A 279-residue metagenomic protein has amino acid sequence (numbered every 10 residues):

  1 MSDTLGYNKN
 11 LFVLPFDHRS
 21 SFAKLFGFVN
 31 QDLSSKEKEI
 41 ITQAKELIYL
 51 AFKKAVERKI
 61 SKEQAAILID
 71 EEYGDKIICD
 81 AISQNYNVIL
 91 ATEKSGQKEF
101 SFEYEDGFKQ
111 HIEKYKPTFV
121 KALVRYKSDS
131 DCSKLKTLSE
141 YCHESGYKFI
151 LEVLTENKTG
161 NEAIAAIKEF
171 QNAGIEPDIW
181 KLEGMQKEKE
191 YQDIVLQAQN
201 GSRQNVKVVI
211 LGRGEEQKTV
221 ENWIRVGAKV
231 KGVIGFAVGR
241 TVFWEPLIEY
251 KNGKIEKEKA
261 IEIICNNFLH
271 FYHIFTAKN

Functional and structural regions predicted by a protein language model:
M1-D129, E176, V206, K218-G227 (+3 more regions): Alpha/beta catalytic barrel-like cores
A51, A55, Y141, S145 (+7 more regions): Alpha-helical structural signal in soluble globular domains
I78-C79, K158-Q171, K187-Q199, V220-I224: Distinct, well-ordered alpha-helical segments
N85-V88, S145-F149, G201-E216: Short beta-strand/loop segments at the ligand-binding rim of alpha/beta enzyme cores
E93, V124-R125, V153-E156, M185 (+2 more regions): Short, ordered loop/turn segments at secondary-structure junctions
L123-R125, D131-I175: Conserved anion-binding
Y126, N157-N161, E188, V208-E215: Domain-level signal for soluble alpha/beta catalytic cores
